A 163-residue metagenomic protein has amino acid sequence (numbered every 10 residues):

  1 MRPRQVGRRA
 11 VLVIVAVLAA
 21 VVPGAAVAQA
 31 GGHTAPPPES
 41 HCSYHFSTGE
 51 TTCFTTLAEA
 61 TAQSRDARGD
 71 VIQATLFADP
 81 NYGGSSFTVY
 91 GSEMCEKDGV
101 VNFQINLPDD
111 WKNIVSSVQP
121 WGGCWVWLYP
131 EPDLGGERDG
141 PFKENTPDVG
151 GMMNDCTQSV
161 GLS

Functional and structural regions predicted by a protein language model:
R2-S163: Compact beta-sheet-dominated domain cores in extracellular/mature segments
